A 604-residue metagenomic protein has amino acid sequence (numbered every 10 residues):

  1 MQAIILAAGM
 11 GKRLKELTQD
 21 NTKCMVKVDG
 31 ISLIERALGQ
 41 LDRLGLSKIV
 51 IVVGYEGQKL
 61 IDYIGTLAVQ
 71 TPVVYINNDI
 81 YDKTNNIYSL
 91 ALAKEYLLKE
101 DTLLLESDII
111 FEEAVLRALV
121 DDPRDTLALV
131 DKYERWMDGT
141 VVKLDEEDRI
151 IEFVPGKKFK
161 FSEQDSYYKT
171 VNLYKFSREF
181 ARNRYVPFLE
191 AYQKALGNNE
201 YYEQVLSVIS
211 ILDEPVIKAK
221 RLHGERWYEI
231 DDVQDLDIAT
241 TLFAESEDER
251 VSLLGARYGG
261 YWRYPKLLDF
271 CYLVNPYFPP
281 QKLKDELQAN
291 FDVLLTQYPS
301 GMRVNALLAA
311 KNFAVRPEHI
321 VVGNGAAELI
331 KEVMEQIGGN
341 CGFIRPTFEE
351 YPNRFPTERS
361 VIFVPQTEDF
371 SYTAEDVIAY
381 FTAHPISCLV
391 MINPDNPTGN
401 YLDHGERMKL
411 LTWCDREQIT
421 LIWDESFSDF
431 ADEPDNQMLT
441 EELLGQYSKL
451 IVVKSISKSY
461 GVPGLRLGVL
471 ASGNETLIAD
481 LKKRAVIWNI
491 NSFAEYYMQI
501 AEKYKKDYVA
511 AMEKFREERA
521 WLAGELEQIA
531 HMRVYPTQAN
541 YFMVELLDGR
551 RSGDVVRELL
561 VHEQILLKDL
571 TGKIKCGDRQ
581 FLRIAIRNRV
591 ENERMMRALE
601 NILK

Functional and structural regions predicted by a protein language model:
M1-I5, I31-T102: Conserved N-terminal catalytic core of the sugar/cofactor nucleotidyltransferase
M1-T18: N-terminal nucleotide-binding beta1-loop-alpha1 segment
A68-T140, E146: Conserved beta-loop-beta/alpha segment of the NTase-like Rossmann-fold superfamily that binds/positions NTPs
E112-L196: Conserved core of the sugar-phosphate nucleotidyltransferase
Y168-T170, F278-P280, G301, K449-Y535: PLP-dependent aminotransferase class I/II
T241-Q297, H384-P385: N-terminal "arm"/small-domain region of PLP-dependent enzymes with the aminotransferase-like
F370-P434: Active-site phosphate-binding strand-loop segment of PLP-dependent enzymes
R516, I529-E563: Conserved PLP-binding catalytic core of the aspartate aminotransferase-like
